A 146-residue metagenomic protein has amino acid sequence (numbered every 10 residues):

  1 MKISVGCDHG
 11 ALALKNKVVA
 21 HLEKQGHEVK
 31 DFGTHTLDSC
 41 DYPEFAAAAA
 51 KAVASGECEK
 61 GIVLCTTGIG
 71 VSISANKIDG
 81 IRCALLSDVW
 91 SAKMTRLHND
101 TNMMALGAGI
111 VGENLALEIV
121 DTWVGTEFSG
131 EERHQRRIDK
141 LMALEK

Functional and structural regions predicted by a protein language model:
M1-K2, E23, A49, L144-K146: SAM-dependent methyltransferases
S4, G10-A11, V89-K146: C-terminal binding/interaction regions
V5-K24: Glycine-rich phosphate/diphosphate-binding loop of Rossmann-like nucleotide-binding domains
K15, Y42, A46, S72 (+3 more regions): A general structural signal for well-ordered alpha-helical segments in protein cores
E28-S39: A short beta-strand-loop structural module common to alpha/beta enzyme folds
F45-L85: Helix-adjacent hinge/juxtasegments
